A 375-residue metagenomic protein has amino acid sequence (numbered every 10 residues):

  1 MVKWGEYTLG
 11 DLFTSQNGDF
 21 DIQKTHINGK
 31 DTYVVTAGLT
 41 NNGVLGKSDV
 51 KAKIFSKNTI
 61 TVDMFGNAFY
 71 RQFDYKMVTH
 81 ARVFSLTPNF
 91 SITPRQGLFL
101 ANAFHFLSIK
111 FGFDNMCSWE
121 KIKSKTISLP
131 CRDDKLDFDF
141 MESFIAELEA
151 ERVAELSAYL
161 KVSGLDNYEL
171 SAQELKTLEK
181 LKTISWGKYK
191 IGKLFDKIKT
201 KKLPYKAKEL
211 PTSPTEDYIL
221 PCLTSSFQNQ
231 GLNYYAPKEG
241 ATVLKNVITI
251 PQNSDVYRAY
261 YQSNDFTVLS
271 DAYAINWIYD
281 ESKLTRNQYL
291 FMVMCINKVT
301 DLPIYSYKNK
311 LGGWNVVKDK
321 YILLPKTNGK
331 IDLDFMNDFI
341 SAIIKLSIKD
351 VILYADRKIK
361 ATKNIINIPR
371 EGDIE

Functional and structural regions predicted by a protein language model:
M1-D19, T25-T40, R132-N229, T327-E375: Non-catalytic DNA-recognition/assembly elements of restriction-modification systems
G10-S124, G187, G192-D319: DNA target-recognition domains and sequence-specific DNA-contacting regions of bacterial/archaeal
T87, P130, P325: Residue-level recognition of the GNAT/N-acetyltransferase active site
